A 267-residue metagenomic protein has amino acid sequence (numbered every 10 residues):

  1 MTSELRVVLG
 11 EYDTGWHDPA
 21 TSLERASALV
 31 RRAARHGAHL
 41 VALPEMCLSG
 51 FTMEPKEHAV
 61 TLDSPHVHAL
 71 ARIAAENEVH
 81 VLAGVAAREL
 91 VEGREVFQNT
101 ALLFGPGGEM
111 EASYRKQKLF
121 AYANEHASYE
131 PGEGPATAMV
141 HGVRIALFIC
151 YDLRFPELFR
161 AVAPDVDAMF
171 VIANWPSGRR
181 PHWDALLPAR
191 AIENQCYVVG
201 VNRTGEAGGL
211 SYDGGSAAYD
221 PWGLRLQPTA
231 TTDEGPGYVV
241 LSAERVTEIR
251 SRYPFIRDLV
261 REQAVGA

Functional and structural regions predicted by a protein language model:
T2-V8: Extreme N-terminal starter segment of soluble prokaryotic enzymes
R6, L82, T100, G134 (+1 more regions): Conserved beta-strand and immediately adjacent loop positions that scaffold enzyme active sites
E11-W16: Short polar catalytic/cofactor-binding loops
P19-G107, P176-C196: Cys-nucleophile CN-hydrolase/nitrilase-fold catalytic domain and related Cys-dependent amidase chemistry that acts on
H39-L40, I145, A168: Structural motif
D63-A83, L153-P236: CN hydrolase (nitrilase-like) catalytic-core segments centered on the catalytic cysteine and neighboring Lys/Glu
R72, E92-P164, G178-A185, E248-F255 (+1 more regions): Active-site catalytic loop in hydrolytic enzyme cores
S113, T137, R203-A267: C-terminal beta-strand edge segments of enzyme domains
